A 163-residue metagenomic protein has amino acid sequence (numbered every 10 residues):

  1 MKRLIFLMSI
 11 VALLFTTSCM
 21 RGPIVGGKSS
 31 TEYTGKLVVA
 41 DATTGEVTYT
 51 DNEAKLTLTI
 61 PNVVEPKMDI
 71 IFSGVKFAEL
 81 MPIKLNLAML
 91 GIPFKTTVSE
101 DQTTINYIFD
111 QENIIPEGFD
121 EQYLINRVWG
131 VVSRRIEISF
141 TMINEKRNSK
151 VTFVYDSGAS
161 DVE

Functional and structural regions predicted by a protein language model:
M1-L4: Positively charged n-region of N-terminal signal peptides that target proteins for export
F15-S18: C-terminal motif of bacterial Sec signal peptides marking the signal peptidase cleavage site
M20-G22: Bacterial signal peptide processing site
I24-N52: Tryptophan-anchored aromatic micro-motifs
V25-G27, N52, N86-E100, R135-E163: Edge beta-strand at a domain terminus
K36-A42, S73-L80, E112-P116, I143-R147: Hydrophobic lipid-interacting interfaces of membrane-associated proteins
T50-G91: N-terminal glycine/threonine-rich, aromatic-flanked beta-hairpin/loop signature
V75-R127: Contiguous, well-ordered beta-strand patches that form the walls/edges of small beta-barrel/beta-sandwich domains
